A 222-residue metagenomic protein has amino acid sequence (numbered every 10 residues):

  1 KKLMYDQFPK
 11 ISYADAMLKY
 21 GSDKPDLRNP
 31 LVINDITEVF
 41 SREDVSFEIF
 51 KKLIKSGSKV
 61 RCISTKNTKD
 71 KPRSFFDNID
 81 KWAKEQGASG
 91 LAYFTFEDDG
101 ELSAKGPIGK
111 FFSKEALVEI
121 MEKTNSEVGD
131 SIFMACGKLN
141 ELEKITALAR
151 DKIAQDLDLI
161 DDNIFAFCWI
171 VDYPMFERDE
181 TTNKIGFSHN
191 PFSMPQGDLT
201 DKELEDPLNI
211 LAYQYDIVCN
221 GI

Functional and structural regions predicted by a protein language model:
K1-I222: Class II aminoacyl-tRNA synthetase catalytic cores and aaRS-like
